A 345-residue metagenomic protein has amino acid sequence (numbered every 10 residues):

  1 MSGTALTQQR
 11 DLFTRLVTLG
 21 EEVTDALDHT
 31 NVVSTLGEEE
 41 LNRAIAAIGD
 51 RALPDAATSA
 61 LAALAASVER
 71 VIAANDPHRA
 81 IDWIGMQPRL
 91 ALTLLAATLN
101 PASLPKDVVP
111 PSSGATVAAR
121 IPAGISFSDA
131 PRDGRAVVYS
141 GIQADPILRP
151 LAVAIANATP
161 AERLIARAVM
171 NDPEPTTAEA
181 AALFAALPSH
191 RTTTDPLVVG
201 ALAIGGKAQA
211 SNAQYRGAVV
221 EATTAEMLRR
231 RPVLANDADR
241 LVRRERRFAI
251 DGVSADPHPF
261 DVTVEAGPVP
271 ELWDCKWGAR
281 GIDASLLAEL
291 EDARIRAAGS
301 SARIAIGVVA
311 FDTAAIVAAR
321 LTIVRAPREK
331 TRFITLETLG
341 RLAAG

Functional and structural regions predicted by a protein language model:
S2-T7, D11-V33, G37, L41-I72 (+2 more regions): Intrinsically disordered, low-complexity Ser/Thr/Pro/Gly-rich regulatory segments
